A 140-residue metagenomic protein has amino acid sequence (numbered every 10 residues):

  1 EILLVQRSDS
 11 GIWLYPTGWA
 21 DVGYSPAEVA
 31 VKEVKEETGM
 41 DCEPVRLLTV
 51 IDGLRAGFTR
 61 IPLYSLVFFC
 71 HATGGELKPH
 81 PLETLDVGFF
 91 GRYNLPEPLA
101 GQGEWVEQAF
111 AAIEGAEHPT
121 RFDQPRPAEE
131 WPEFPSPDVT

Functional and structural regions predicted by a protein language model:
E1-Y15, C42, R46: N-terminal strand-loop-strand
L4, V67-F69, F89: Conserved hydrophobic/aromatic beta-strand scaffold that supports enzyme active sites
I12, L82-T140: Nudix hydrolase/Nudix homology domain
L14-G18, A56: Short acidic, glycine/proline-rich loop/turn micro-motifs
S25-V29: N-terminal phosphate-binding loop and adjacent alpha-helix
I51-E76, A109: Active-site-adjacent beta-strand/loop module that shapes the phosphate/pyrophosphate-binding cleft
